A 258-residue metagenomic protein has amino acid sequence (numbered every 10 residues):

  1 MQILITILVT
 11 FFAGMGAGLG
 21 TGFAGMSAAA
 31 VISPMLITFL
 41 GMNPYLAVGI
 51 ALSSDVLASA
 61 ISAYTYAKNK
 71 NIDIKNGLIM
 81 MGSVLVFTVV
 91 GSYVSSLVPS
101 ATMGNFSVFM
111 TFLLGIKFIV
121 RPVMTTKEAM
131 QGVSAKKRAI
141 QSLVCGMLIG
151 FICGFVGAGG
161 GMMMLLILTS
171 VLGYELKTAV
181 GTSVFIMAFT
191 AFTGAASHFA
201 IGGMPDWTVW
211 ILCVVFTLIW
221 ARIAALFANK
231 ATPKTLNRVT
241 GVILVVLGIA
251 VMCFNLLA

Functional and structural regions predicted by a protein language model:
M1-L19, S33-F39, P44, T65-F151 (+2 more regions): Juxtamembrane transmembrane-helix boundary motif
M1-T6, T10, S53-Y64, F112 (+2 more regions): Hydrophobic, membrane-facing alpha-helical anchors
G18, V48-V56, V180-A191, L244: Transmembrane helix-bundle signature of multi-pass membrane transporters/permeases
F23-I32, G157-I167: Transmembrane helix boundary and interhelical junction motifs in multipass membrane proteins
M42-I50, K75-N76, G173-V184: Membrane-interface alpha-helices at helix entry/exit sites of multi-pass transporters
S54, T182-F199, T208-A221: A small-residue-rich subset of transmembrane alpha-helices
T126-K127, A158-M163, Y174-T178: Short, structured loop/turn "capping" segments at alpha-beta junctions
